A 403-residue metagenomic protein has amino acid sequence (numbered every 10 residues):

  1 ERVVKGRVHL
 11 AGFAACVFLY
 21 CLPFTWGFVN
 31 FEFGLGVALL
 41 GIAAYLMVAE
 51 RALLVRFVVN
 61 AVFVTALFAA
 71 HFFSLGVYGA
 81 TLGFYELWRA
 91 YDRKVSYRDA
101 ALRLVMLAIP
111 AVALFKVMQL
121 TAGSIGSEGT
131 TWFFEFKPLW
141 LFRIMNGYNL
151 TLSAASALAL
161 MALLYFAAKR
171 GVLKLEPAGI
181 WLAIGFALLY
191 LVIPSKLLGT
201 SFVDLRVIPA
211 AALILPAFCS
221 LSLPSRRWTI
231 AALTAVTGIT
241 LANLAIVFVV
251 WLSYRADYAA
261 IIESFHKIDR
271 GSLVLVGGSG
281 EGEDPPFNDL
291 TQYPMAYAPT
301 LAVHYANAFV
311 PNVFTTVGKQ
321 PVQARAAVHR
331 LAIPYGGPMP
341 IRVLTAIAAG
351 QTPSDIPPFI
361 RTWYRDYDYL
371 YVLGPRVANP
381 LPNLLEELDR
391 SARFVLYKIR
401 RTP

Functional and structural regions predicted by a protein language model:
E1-L19: Transmembrane-helix signature of polytopic, membrane-embedded enzymes that assemble or transfer cell-envelope glycans
H9, A15, M47-T65, V95: Short hydrophobic alpha-helices at membrane interfaces in multi-pass membrane enzymes
F18-C21, F33-E50, R56-V59: Specific aromatic-rich, kink-prone transmembrane helix
V29, G34, V58, V62-W181 (+1 more regions): Transmembrane catalytic cores of multi-pass membrane glycosyltransferases and polysaccharide-assembly enzymes
L198-P224: Hydrophobic/aromatic-rich transmembrane helices and adjacent perimembrane loops
A217, L221-V247: Signature aromatic-anchored transmembrane alpha helix within multi-pass, membrane-resident enzymes that catalyze glycan
L241-F265: Hydrophobic alpha-helical transmembrane segments in integral membrane proteins
Y254, F265-P353, F359-P375: Short periplasmic/luminal acceptor-recognition loop of GT-C membrane glycosyltransferases, typified by
